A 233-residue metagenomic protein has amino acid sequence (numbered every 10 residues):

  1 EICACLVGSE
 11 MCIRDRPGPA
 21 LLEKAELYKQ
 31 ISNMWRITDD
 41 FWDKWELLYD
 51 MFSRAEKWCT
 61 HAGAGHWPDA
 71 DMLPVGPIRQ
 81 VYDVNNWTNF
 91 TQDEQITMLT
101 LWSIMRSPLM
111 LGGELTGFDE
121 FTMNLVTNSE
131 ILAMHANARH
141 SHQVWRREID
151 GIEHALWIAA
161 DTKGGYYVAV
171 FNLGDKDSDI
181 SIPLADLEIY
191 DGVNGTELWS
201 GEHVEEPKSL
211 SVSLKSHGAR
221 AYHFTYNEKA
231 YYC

Functional and structural regions predicted by a protein language model:
E1-I13: Single conserved hydrophobic/aromatic residue that forms the stacking wall/gate of nucleotide- or nucleobase-binding
R16-E114: Glycan-recognition surfaces
L21-K24, V81-Y82, M110-G112, F118-T122 (+3 more regions): Flexible loop/turn segments at secondary-structure boundaries
I96, W102-M105, M110-G112, E148-I189: Carbohydrate-binding surface patches
T97-R146: Catalytic cores of secreted or luminal carbohydrate-active enzymes
V168, G195, H217: Hydrophobic, well-ordered secondary-structure elements that form the walls of internal hydrophobic environments
A185-G201: Solvent-exposed beta-hairpin/edge-strand motifs
E206-C233: C-terminal beta-strand-rich structural cap/linker in extracellular carbohydrate-active enzymes
